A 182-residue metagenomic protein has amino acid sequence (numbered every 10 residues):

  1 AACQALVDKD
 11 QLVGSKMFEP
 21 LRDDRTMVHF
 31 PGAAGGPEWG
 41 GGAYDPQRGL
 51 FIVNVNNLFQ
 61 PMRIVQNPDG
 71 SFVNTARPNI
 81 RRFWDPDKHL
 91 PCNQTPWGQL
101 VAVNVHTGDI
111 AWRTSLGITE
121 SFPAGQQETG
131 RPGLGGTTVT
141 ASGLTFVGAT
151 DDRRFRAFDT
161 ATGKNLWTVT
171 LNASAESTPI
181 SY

Functional and structural regions predicted by a protein language model:
A1-Y182: Beta-sheet-rich non-transmembrane sensory/scaffold domains
